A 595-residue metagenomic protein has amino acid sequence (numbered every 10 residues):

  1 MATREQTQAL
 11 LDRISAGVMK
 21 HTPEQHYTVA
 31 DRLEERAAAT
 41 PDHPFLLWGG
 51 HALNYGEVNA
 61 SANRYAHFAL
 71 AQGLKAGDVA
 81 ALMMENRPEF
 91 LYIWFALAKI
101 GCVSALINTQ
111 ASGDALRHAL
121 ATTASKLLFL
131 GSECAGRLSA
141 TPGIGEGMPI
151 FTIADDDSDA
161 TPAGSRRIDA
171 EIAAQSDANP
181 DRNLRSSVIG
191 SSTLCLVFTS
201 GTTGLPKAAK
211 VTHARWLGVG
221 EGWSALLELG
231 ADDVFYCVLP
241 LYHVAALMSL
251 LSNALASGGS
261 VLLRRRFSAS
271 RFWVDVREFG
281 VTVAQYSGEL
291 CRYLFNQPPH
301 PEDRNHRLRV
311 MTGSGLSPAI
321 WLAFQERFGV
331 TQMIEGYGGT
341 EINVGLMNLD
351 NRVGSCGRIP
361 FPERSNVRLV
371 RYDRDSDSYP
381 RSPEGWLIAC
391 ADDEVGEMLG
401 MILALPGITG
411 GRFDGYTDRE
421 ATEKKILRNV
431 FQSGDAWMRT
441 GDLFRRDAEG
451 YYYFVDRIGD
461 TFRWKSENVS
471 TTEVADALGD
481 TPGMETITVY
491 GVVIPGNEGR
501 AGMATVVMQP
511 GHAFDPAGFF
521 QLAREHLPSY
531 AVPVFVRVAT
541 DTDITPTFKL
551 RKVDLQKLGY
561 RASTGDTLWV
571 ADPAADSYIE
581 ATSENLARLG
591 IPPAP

Functional and structural regions predicted by a protein language model:
M1, H67, A71-Q72, K99-E171 (+3 more regions): Structural core segment of the AMP-binding/adenylate-forming
P23-H26, A30, E34, D42-R87 (+5 more regions): Conserved AMP-binding/adenylate-forming core of the ANL superfamily
P41, T152, S165, Q175-F198 (+2 more regions): Conserved pre-ATP/AMP-binding loop-to-beta segment of ANL
N54-G56, R185-S187, L194-G218: Conserved AMP-binding A3 loop
A111-D114, H118, L128-L130, G400 (+4 more regions): AMP-binding/adenylate-forming catalytic core of the ANL superfamily
L217-V234, Y242-T282, Q297: Conserved AMP-binding/adenylation subdomain of ANL enzymes
A256, E278-Y286, F295-D375, R412 (+1 more regions): Gly/Ser/Thr-rich phosphate-binding loop
L527-L550, T567-P593: AMP-binding/adenylate-forming catalytic domain of the ANL superfamily
